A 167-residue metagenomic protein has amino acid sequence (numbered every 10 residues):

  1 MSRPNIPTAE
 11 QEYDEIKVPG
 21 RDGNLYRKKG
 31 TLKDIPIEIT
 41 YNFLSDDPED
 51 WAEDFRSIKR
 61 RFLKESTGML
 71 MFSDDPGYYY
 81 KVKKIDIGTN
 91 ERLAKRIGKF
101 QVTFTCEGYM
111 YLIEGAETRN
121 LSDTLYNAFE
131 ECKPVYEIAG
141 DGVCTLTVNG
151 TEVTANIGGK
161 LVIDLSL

Functional and structural regions predicted by a protein language model:
M1-P36, P76-N90: Solvent-exposed edge beta-strands and adjacent loop segments that serve as assembly or binding interfaces
N24-E49, R96-Y109: Oligomerization/assembly interface segments of phage tail-like spikes and tubes
N42, M71, T103-T105, E137 (+1 more regions): Generic structural detector for well-ordered beta-strands
D47-E49, G77-K81, V143-L146: Short, surface-exposed beta-strand/loop "edge" segments at domain boundaries and coil↔beta transitions
E53-L63: Short amphipathic alpha-helices in soluble, non-transmembrane regions that often serve as interface/regulatory elements
K64-M110, E114-G115: Short beta-strand and beta-hairpin "edge-sheet" elements
M110-L167: Intrinsically disordered, low-complexity segments enriched in serine, threonine, and glycine
